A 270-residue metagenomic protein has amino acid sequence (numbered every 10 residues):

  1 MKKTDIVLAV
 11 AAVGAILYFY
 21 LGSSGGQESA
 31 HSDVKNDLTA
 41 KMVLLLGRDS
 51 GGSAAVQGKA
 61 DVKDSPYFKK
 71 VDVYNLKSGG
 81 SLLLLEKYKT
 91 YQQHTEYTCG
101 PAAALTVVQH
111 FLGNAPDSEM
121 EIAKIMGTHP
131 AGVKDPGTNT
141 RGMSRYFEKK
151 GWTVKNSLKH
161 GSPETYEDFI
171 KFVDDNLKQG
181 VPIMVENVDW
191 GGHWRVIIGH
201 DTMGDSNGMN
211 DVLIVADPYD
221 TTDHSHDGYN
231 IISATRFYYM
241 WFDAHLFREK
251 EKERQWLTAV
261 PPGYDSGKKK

Functional and structural regions predicted by a protein language model:
M1-V10: N-terminal Sec-pathway targeting helices
A12-G22: Hydrophobic alpha-helical membrane-insertion segments, chiefly the h-region of N-terminal signal peptides
A15, P101, H200: Gly/Ser/Thr-rich helix-start
S24-L38: Ser/Thr/Pro/Gly-rich low-complexity linker/stalk segments immediately outside membranes or between
V34-G47, G51, A60-F68, P130-A131 (+1 more regions): Noncatalytic regulatory segments and standalone regulatory/sensor domains
V56-Q57, V62-G161, A244-F247, K252-K270: Cysteine-nucleophile protease catalytic domains, especially the papain-like/related folds used in DUB/UBL proteases
S162-A216: Active-site-adjacent substructure of cysteine-protease-like catalytic cores
